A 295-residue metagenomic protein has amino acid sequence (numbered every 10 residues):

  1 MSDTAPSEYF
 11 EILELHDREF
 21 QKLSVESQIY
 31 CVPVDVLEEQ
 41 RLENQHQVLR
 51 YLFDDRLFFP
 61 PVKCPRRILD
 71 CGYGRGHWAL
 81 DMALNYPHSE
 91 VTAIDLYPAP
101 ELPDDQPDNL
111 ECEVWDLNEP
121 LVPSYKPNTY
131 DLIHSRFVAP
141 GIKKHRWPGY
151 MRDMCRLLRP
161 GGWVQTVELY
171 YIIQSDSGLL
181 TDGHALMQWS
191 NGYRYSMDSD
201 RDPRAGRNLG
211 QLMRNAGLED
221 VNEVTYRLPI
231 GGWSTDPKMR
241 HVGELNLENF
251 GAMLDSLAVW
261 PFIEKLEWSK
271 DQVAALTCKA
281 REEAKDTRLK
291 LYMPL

Functional and structural regions predicted by a protein language model:
M1-F20, N85, K143, Q165-E168 (+3 more regions): N-terminal accessory segments
S2-P65: Class I SAM-dependent methyltransferase Rossmann-like catalytic core, especially the SAM/SAH-binding loop
P65-P123, L132: Class I SAM-dependent methyltransferase SAM/SAH-binding core
Y130-P148: A short SAM/SAH-binding and catalytic strip from SAM-dependent methyltransferases
P148-W163: A short glycine-rich, Lys/Arg-flanked "PGG" loop and its adjoining helix->strand segment in the class I
W163-M253: Conserved catalytic/acceptor-binding region of the Class I
D220-L295: Conserved Class I S-adenosyl-L-methionine
